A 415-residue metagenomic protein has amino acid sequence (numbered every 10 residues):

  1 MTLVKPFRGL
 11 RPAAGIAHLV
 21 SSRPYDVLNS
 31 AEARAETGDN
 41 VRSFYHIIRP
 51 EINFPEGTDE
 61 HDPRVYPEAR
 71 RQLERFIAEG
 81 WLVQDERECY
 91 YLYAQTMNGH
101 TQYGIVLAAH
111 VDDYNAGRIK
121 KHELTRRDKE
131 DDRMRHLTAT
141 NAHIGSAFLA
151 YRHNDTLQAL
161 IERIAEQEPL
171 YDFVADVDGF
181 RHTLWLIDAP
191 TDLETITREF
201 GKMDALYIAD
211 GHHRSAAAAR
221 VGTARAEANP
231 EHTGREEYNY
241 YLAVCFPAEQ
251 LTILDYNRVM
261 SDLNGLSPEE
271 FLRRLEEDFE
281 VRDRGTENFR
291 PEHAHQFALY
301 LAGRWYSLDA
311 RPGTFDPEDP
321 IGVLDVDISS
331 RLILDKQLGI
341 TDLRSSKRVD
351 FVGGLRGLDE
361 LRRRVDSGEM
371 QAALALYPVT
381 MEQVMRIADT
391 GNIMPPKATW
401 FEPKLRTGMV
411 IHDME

Functional and structural regions predicted by a protein language model:
M1-E415: Surface-exposed, charge/polar-rich loops and edge strands
